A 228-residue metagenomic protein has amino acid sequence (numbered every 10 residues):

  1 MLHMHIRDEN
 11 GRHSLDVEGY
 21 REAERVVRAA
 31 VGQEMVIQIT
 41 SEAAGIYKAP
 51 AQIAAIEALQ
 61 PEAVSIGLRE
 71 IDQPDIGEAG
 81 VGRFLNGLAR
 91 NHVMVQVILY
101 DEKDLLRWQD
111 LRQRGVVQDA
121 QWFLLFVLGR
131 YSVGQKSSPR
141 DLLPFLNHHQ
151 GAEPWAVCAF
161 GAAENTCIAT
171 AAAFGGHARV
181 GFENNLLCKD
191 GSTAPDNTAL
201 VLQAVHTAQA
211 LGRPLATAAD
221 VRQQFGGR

Functional and structural regions predicted by a protein language model:
M1-A23, V127-G129, N185-D190: Glycine-rich, proline-tolerant flexible connector loops at the mouths of alpha/beta enzymes
L2-M4, I37, V64, A178-R179: Hydrophobic residues within beta-strands of alpha/beta enzymes
G11-G77: Active-site beta->alpha loop and helix N-cap motifs at the rims of alpha/beta catalytic domains
G11-S41, F84-H92, L143-A152, T198-G212: Alpha-helix-loop-beta-strand connector modules within alpha/beta enzyme cores
A44-P50, L128-G134, L187, Q224: Flexible glycine/acidic-rich beta-alpha junction loops that bind and position SAM and/or redox cofactors in anaerobic
A63-E183, T193-P195, A199: Catalytic alpha/beta core domains of metabolic enzymes, predominantly
L202, H206-R228: Mid-to-C-terminal alpha-helical segments outside catalytic/metal-binding sites
